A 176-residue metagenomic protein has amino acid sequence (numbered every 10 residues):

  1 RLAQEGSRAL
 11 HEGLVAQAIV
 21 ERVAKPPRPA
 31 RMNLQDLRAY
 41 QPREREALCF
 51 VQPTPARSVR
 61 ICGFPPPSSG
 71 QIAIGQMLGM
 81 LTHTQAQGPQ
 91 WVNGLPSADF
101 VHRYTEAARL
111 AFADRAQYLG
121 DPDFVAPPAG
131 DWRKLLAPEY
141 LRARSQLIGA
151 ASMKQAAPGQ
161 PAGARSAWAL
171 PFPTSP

Functional and structural regions predicted by a protein language model:
R1-P65, R133, Q146-P176: Accessory "access/gating" subregions that flank catalytic or transport cores
L2-E5, G13, R22-P26, Y40 (+3 more regions): Change "in soluble alpha/beta enzymes" to "in soluble alpha/beta proteins
G6, H11, V15, I19 (+2 more regions): Stable alpha-helical elements in mature extracytoplasmic
H11, Q52, A73-G75, M80 (+1 more regions): Functionally constrained cores in energy, signaling, and assembly domains
E12-V15, D36, Q76, V92-S97: Composition- and surface-driven signal marking solvent-exposed, interaction-prone regions in large proteins
A30, A86-P176: Internal maturation/activation junctions in enzymes
R60-N93: N-terminal accessory/precursor segments of enzymes
